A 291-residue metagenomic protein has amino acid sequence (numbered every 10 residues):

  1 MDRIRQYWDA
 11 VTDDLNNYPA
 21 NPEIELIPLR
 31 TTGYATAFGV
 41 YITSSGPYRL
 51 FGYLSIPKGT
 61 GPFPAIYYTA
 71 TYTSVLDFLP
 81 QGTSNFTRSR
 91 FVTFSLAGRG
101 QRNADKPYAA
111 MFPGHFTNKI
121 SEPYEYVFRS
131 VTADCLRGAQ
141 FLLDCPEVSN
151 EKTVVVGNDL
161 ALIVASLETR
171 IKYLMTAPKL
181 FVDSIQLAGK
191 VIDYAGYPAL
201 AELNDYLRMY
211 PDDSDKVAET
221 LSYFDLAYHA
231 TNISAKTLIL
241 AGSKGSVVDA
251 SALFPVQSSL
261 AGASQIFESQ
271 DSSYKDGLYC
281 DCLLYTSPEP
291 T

Functional and structural regions predicted by a protein language model:
M1-A35: N-terminal targeting or regulatory segments adjacent to alpha/beta-hydrolase or S9 domains
N21-G59: N-terminal cap/lid segment of alpha/beta-hydrolase-fold proteins
P62-T71: Short beta-strand element of the alpha/beta-hydrolase
D77, T83-A133: Cap/lid segment of the alpha/beta-hydrolase catalytic domain
L162-Y210: Hydrolase active-site cap/lid region
I233, I239-A241: Short beta-strand/loop motif that positions the catalytic acidic residue of the alpha/beta-hydrolase fold
L260-K275: Catalytic histidine neighborhood in serine/cysteine hydrolases with alpha/beta-hydrolase-type architecture
Y285-T291: Conserved small/polar residues in nucleotide/adenosyl-binding loops
